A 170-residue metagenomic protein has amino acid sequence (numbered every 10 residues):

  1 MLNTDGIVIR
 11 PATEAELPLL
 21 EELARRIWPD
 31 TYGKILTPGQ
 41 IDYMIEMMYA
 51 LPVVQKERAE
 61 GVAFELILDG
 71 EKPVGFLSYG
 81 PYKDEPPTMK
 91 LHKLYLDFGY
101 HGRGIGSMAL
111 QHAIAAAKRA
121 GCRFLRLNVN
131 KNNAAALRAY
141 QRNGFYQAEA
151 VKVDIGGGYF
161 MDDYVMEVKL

Functional and structural regions predicted by a protein language model:
L2-I7, P11-L17, E21-Y100, S107-H112 (+4 more regions): Acetyl-CoA-dependent GNAT
T88-M89, R123-R126, N130-L137, Q141-N143 (+1 more regions): C-terminal "cap" of GNAT-fold acetyltransferases
